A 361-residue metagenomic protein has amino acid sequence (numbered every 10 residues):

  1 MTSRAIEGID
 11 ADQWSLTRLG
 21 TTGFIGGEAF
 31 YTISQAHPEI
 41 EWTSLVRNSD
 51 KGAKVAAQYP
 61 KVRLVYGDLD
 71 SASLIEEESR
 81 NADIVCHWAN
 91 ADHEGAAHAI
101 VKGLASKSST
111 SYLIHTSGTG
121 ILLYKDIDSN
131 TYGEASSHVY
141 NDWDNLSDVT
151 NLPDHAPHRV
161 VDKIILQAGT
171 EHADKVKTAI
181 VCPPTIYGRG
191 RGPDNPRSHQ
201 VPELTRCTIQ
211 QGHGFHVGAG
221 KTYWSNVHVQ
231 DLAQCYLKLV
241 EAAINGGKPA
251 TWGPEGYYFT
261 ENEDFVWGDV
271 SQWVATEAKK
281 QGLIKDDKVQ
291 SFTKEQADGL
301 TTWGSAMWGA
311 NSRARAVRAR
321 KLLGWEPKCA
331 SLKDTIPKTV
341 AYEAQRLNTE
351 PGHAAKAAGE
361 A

Functional and structural regions predicted by a protein language model:
T2-E39: N-terminal Rossmann NAD(P)H-binding glycine-rich loop of SDR-like oxidoreductase domains
I25, V85, L232-Y236, T260 (+3 more regions): Non-catalytic, hydrophobic alpha-helical segments
I40, C329-A361: Amphipathic terminal alpha-helices
E78-V149, H158, I164: NAD(P)-cofactor binding segment of oxidoreductase domains
D162-G192, P202: Conserved beta-loop-beta element that borders a ligand/cofactor-binding pocket
D174, G188-P202, L239-Y257: Glycine/proline-rich active-site loop of Rossmann-fold NAD(P)-dependent oxidoreductases
E203-Q230, C235-K238, A250: A conserved pocket-lining segment of Rossmann-fold NAD(P)-dependent short-chain dehydrogenase/reductase
P249-A250, Y257-R313: Terminal hydrophobic/aromatic helix or amphipathic segment near a protein terminus
